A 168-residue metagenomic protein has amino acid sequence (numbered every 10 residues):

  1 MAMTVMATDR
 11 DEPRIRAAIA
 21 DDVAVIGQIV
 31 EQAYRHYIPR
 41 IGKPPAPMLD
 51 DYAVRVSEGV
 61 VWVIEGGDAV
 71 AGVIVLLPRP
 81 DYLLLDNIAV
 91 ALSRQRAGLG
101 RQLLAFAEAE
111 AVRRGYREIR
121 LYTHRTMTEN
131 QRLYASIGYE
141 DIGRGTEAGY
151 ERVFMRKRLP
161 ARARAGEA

Functional and structural regions predicted by a protein language model:
A2-T4, R152-A168: Terminal substrate-recognition subdomain of acyl/acetyltransferases
T8, P13, A17-N87, A91-S93 (+5 more regions): Acetyl-CoA-dependent GNAT
A91-S93, A97, R125-T126: Active-site acidic-Proline motif in GNAT/NAT acetyltransferases
A97, Q102, I119-R120: Charged, amphipathic alpha-helical coiled-coil/dimerization segments
G98, G115, G138: Short glycine-rich hinge loops at helix-strand junctions in the catalytic core of two-component histidine kinases
A111-T123: Conserved GNAT acetyl-CoA-binding A-motif
R120-R125, A135-M155: Conserved catalytic-core motifs of GNAT/GCN5-like acyltransferases
